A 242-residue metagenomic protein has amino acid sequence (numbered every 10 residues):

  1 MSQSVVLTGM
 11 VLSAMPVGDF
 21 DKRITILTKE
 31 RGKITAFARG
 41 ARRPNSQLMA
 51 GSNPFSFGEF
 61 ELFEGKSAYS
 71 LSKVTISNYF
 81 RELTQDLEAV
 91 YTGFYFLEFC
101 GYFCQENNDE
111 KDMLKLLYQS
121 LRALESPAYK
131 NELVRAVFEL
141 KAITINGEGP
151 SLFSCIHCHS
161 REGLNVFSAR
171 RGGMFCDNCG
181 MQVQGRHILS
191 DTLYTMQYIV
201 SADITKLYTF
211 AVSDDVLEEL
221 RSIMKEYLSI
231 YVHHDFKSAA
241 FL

Functional and structural regions predicted by a protein language model:
M1-L242: Non-catalytic alpha-helical scaffolds and adjoining flexible linkers that form interface surfaces for assembly
